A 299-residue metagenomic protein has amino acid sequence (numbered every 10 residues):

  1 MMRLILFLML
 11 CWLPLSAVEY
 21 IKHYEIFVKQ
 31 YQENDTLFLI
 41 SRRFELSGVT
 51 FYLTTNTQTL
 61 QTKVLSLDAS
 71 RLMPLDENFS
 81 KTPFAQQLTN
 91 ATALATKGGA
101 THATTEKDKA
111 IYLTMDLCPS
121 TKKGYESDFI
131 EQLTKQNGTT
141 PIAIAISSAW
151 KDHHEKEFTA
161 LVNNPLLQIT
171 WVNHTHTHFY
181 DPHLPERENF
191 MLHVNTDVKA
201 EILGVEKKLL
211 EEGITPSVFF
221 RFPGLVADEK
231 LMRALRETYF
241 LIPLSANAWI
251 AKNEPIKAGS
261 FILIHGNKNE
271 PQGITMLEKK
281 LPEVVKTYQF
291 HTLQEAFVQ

Functional and structural regions predicted by a protein language model:
M1-L113, G124-Y125, E131-A143, A149-H153 (+1 more regions): Terminal accessory/targeting
E106-L117, P185-N189: Acidic/histidine-rich, surface-exposed loop or edge segments in extracytoplasmic proteins
K109, P119-G124, L192-K199, L225-V226 (+1 more regions): Soluble non-cytosolic domains of exported or imported proteins
M115-S120, T175: Active-site metal-binding loops of divalent metal-dependent hydrolases
Y125-E126, L184: Short, solvent-exposed loop/turn and secondary-structure capping segments
S127, E131, A200-L203, K207 (+2 more regions): Solvent-exposed, polar/charged alpha-helical surfaces in well-ordered, non-transmembrane soluble domains, broadly
Q136-R233, E237-L263: Metal-dependent polysaccharide deacetylase catalytic core of the NodB/CE4 family, i.e., the active-site-bearing domain
